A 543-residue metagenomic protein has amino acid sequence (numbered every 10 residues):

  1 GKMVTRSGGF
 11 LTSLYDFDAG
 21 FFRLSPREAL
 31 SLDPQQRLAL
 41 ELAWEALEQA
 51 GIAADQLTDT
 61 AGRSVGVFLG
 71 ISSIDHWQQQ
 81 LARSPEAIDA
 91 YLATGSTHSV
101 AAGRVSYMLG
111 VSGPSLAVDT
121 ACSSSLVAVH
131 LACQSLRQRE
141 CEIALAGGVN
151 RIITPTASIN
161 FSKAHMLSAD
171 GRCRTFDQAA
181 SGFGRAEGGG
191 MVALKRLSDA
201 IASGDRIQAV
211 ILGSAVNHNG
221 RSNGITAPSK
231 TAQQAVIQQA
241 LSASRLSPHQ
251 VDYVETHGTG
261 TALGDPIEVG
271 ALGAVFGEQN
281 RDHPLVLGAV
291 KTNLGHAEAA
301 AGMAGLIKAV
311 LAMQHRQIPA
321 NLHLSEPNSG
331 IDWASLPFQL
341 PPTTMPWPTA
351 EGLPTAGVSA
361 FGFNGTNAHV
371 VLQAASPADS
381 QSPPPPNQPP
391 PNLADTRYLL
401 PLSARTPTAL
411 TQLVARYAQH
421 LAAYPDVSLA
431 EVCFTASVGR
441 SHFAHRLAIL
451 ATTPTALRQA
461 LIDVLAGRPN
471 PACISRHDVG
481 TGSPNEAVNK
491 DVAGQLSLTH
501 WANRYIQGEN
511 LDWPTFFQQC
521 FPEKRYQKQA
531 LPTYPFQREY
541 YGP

Functional and structural regions predicted by a protein language model:
G1-P391: Condensing-enzyme catalytic core of the thiolase-fold
M3-T5, Q56-T60, L429-F434, C473-R476 (+1 more regions): Short coil/turn segments at secondary-structure boundaries
A43, W501, W513: Acidic/polar, glycine-anchored loop/turn motif associated with catalytic or activation segments that engage anionic
S99-A102, T499-Q507, F516, C520-F521: Helix-rich "cap/lid" substructures immediately adjacent to catalytic or cofactor-binding pockets
P114, D252, A360, P401 (+2 more regions): Residue-level marker of motif borders
P228-A243, T355-N510, Q537-Y540: Flexible catalytic loop/linker elements that gate and position reactive groups at enzyme active sites
P522-L531: Short acidic, Pro/Gly- and aromatic-enriched capping/linker segments at domain boundaries
L531-T533, E539-P543: Flexible lysine-rich "adenylation lid" loop at the C-terminal edge of ANL adenylation domains
